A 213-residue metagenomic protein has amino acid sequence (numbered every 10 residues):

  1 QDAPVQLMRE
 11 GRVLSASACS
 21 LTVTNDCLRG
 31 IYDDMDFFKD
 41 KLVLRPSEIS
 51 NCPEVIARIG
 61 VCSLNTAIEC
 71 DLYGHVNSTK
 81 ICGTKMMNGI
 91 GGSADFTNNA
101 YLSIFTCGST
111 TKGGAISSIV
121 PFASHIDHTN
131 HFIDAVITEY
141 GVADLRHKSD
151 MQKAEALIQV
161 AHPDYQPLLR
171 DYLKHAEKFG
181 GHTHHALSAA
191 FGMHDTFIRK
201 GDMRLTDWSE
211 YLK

Functional and structural regions predicted by a protein language model:
D2-K213: Conserved phosphate- and dinucleotide-binding cores of soluble alpha/beta proteins, encompassing both enzyme active
